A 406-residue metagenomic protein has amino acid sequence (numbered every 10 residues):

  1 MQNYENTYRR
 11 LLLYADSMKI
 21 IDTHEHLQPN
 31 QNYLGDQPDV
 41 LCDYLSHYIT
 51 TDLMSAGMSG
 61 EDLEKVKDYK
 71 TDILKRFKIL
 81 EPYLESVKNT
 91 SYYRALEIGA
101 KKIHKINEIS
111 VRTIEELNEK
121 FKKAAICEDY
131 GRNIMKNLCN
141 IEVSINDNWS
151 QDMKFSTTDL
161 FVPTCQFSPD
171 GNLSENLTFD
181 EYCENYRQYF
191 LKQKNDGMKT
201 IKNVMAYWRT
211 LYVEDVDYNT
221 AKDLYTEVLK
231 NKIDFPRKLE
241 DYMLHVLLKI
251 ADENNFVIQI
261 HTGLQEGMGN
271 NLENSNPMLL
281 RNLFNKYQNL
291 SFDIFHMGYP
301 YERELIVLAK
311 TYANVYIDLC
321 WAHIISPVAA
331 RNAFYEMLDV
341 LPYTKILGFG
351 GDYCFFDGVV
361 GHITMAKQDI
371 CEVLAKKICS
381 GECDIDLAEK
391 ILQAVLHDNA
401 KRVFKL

Functional and structural regions predicted by a protein language model:
M1-I21, D43-K102, Y343-K345, V360-L406: Mid-to-C-terminal alpha-helical segments outside catalytic/metal-binding sites
K19-N32, I258-Q265: Histidine-centered catalytic micro-motifs
I20-D22, I141-I145, L160-T164, M198-K202 (+4 more regions): Structural preference for beta-strand elements that scaffold enzyme active sites
N30, H261, D293-M297, D318-W321 (+1 more regions): Short acidic/histidine-rich active-site segments
Q31-G35, M268-P277, E302-T311, P327-Y335 (+1 more regions): Histidine/acidic-residue-rich catalytic or RNA/ligand-binding cores of hydrolases and nuclease-related proteins
Q37-S156, C183-D196: Alpha-helical scaffold segments that flank or form the walls of functional sites
N146-Q151, T157-D234: Metal-coordinating catalytic core of metallo-dependent amide/deamination hydrolases
K199-E304: Divalent metal-binding pocket/active-site signature
